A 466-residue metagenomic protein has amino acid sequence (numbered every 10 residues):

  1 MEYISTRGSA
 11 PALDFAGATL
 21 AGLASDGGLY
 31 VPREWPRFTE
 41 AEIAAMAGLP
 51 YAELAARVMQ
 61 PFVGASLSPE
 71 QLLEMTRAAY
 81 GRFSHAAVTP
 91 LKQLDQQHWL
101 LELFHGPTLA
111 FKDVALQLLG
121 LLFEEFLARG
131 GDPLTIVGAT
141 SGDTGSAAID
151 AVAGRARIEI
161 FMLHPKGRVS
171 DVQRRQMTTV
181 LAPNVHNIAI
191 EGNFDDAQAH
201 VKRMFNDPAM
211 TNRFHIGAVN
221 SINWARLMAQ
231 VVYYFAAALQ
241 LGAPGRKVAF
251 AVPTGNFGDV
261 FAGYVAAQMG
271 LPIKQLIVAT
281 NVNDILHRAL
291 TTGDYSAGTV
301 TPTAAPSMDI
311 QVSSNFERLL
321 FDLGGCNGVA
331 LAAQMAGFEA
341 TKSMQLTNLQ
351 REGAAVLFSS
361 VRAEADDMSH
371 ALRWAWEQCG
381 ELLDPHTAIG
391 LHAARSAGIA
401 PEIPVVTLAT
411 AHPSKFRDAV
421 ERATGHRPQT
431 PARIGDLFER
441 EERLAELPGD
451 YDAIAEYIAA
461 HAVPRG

Functional and structural regions predicted by a protein language model:
M1-G466: PLP-dependent amino-acid enzyme catalytic core
